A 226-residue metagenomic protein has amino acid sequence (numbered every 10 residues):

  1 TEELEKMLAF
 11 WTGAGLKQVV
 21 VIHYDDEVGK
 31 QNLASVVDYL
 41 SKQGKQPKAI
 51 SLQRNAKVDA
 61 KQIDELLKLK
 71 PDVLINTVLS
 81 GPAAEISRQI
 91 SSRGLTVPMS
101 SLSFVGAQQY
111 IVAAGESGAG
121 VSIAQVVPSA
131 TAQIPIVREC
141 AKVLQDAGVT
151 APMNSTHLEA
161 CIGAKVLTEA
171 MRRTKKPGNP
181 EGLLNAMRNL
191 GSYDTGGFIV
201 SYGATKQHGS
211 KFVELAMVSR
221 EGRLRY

Functional and structural regions predicted by a protein language model:
T1-G94, A130-R138: Extracellular/periplasmic Venus flytrap/periplasmic-binding protein
F10-A14, S35-Q43, E65, L69 (+8 more regions): Structured segments of extracytoplasmic/periplasmic soluble domains in secreted or envelope-associated proteins
L16, G118, S210-F212: A structure-centric signal for secondary-structure junctions around beta-strands
P47-S51, V121-I123, L215: Conserved beta-strand scaffold positions in the cores of enzyme catalytic domains, especially in NTP/NDP-utilizing
S87-C161, V218, G222-R225: Extracellular/periplasmic periplasmic-binding protein-like sensory domains
D146-L158, T168-L224: Segments of small-molecule ligand-sensing domains
